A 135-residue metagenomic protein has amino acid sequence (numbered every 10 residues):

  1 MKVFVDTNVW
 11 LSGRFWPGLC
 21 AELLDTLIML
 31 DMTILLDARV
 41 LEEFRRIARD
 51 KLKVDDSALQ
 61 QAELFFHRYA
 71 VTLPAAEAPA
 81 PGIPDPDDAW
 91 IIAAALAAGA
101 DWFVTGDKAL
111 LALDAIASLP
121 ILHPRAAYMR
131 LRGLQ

Functional and structural regions predicted by a protein language model:
M1-G18: Metal-dependent nucleic-acid phosphoesterase active-site entry motif
V5, L19-D50: PIN/NYN-family metal-dependent endoribonuclease catalytic core
D6-T7, L36-D37, G106-D107, P124: A secondary-structure boundary/capping signal
G18, L35, S57, G82-W90: Residues at secondary-structure transition points
L30-I34, G99-D101, L119: Short active-site oxyanion
L59-H67: Short, well-structured alpha-helical segments
R68-W102, K108: Active-site neighborhoods of divalent-metal-dependent phosphate/nucleic-acid chemistry enzymes
P81, K108-Q135: Acidic, PIN/NYN-like endoribonuclease modules and their adjacent C-terminal/linker elements
